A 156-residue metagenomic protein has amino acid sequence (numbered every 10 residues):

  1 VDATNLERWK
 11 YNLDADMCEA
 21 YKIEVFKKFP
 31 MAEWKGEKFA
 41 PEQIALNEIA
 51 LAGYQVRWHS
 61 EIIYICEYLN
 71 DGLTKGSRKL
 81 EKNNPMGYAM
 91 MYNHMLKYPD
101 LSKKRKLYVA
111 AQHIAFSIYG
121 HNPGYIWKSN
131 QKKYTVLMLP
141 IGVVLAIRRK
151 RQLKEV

Functional and structural regions predicted by a protein language model:
V1-T74: Conserved nucleotide-sugar donor-binding catalytic segment
K28, M90, H94, F116: Charged/polar, solvent-exposed surface patches and flexible loops
A40-V56, Y98-P99, S117-T135: Short flexible/disordered coil segments
I63-C66, G76-L101: Catalytic core of nucleotide-sugar-dependent glycosyltransferases
E81-A89, R105-V156: Non-catalytic, C-terminal membrane-associated alpha-helical segments of glycosyltransferases
